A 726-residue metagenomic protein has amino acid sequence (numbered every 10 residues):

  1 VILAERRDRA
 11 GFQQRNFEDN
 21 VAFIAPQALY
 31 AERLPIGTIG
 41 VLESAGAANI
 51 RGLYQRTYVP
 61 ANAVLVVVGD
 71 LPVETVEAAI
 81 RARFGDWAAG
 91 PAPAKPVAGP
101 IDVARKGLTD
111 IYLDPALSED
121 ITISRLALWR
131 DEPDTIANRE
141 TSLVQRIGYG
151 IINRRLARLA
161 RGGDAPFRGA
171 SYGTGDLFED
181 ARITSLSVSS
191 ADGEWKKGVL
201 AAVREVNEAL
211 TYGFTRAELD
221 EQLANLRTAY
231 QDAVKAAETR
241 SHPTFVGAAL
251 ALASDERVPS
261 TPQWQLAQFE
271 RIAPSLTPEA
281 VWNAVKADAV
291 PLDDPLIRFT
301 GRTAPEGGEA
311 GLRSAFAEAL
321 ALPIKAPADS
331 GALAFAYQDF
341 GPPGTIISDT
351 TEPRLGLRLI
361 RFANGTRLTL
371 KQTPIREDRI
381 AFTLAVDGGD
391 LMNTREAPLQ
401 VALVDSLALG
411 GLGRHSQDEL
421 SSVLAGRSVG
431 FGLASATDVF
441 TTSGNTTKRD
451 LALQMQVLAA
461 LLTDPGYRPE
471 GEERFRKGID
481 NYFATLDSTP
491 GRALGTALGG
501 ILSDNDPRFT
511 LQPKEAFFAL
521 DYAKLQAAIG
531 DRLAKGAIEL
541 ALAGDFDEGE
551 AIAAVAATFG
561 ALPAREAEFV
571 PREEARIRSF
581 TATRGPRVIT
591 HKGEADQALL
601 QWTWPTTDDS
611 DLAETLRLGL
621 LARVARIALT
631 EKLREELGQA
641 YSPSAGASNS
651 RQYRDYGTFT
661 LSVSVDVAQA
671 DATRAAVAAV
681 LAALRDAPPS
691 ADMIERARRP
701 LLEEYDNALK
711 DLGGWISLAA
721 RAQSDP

Functional and structural regions predicted by a protein language model:
V1, Q13-G40, N62-V68, L117-E140 (+8 more regions): M16 family metallopeptidases and their MPP-like homologs
I2-R9: N-terminal, positively charged nucleic-acid-binding surface of large information/translation enzymes
G37-R56, P60-A63, E74-T75, G410 (+1 more regions): A conserved hydrophobic secondary-structure block that centers on an alpha-helix together with its immediately flanking
R51-Y54, T109-I111, S171-D176, L370-K371 (+5 more regions): Short beta-strand/turn micro-motifs at beta-sheet edges
V64-V66, L71-L143, G148-A157, R161 (+8 more regions): Proteolytic maturation boundary segments
R146, V401-A402, G619: Residue-level detector of functionally special positions within alpha-helical transmembrane segments of multi-pass
F518-A523, A528: A small/polar active-site loop signature that marks catalytic segments
